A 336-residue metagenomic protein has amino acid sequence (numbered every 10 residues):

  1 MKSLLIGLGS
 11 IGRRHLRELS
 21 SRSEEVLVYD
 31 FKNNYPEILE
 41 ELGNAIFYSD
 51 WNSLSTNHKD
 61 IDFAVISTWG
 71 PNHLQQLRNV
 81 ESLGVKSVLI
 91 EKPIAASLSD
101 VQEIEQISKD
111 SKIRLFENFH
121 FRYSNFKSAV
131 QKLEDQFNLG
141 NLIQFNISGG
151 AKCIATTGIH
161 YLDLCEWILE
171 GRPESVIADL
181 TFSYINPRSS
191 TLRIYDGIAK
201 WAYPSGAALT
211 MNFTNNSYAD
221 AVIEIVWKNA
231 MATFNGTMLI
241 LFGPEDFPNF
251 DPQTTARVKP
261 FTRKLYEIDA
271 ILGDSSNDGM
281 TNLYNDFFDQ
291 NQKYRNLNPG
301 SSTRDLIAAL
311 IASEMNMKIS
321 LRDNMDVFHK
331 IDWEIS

Functional and structural regions predicted by a protein language model:
M1-L42, N57-K59, S336: N-terminal Rossmann-like dinucleotide-binding module
H15, L42, I46-I107: Beta-loop-alpha module in the N-terminal Rossmann-like domain of NAD(P)-dependent dehydrogenases, especially those
S53, I61-T68, R114, N285-S336: C-terminal helix-rich "cap/oligomerization" subdomain common to oxidoreductases
S55, F63, P71, I94-Y161 (+1 more regions): A contiguous active-site-proximal alpha/beta segment in oxidoreductase catalytic domains
L89-I90, L115-E117, M211: Hydrophobic residues in well-ordered beta-strands that form the structural core
I143-D220: Rossmann-like dinucleotide-binding domain that binds NAD(P)(H)
S205, T210-L283, N298: NAD(P)-dinucleotide binding in Rossmann-like oxidoreductases
